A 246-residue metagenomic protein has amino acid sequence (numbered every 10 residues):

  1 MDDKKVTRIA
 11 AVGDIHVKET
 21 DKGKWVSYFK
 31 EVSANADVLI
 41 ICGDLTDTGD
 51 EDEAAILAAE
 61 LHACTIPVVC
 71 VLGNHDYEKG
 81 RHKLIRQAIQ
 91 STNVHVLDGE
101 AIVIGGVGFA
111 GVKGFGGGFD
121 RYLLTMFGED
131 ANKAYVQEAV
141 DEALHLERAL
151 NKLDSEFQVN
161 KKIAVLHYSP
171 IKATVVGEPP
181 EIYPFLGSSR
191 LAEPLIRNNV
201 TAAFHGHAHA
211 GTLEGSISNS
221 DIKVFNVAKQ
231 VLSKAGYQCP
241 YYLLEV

Functional and structural regions predicted by a protein language model:
M1-I66, Y77-G80, N132, V136: N-terminal active-site segment of His-dependent metallophosphoesterases
D2-V6, V103, V176, S189-T201 (+1 more regions): Binuclear metal-dependent phosphoesterase catalytic core
V6-H16, G106-F115, I163-H167, I222-Q230: Active-site-proximal beta-strand elements of phosphoester/diester hydrolases
A11-G13, L39-D44, V68-N74, H95-G99 (+3 more regions): Active-site neighborhood of phospho(di)ester-bond hydrolases with catalytic His/Asp-centered motifs
D21-K24, L45-H62, L72, Y77-T92 (+4 more regions): Metal-dependent catalytic neighborhoods of phosphoester/phosphodiester hydrolases
K79, I85-G117: Hydrophobic alpha-helical segments and helix pairs
T92, V107-Q158, P184-S189: Binuclear metal-dependent hydrolase catalytic cores centered on His/Asp/Glu-rich metal-binding motifs
E156-N199: Active-site-proximal segments of metal-dependent phosphoesterases and phosphodiesterases across multiple
